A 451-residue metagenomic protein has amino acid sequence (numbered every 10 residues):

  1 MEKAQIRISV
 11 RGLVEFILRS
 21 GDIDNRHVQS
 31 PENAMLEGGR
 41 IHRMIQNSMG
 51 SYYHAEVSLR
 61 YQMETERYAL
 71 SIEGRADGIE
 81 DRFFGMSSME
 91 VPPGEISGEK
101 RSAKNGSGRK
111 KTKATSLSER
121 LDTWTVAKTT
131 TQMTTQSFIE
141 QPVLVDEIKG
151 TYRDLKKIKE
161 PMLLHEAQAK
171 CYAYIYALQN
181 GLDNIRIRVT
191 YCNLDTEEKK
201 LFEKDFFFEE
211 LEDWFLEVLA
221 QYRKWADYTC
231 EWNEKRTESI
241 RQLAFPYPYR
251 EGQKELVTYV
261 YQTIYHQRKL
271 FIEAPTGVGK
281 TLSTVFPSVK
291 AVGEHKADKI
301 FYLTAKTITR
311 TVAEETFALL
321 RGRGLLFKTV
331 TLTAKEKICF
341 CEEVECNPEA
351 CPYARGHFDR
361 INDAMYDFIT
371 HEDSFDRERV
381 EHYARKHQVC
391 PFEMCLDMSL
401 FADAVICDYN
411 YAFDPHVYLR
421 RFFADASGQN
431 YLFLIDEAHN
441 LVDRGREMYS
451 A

Functional and structural regions predicted by a protein language model:
M1-S88, L117, T135-I139, A167: Metal-dependent nuclease catalytic cores that hydrolyze phosphodiester bonds in DNA/RNA, characterized by
Y68-E212: Mg2+/Mn2+-dependent nuclease catalytic core
T115, T237, L243-A244, K296-V405 (+1 more regions): A substrate-engagement module of RecA-like helicase motors
Q168-C171, W214, P287, V312-L320 (+3 more regions): Alpha-helical scaffold elements adjacent to nucleotide-binding pockets in ATP/GTP-utilizing enzyme cores
W232-E273: Conserved pre-motif I regulatory segment
Q262, T281-K296, T316-L319: Walker A/P-loop NTP-binding motif
H266-P287: Walker A/P-loop
T284, H387-A404, Y409-A451: Signature of the SF2 helicase/ATPase Hel1-core->accessory helical subdomain module
